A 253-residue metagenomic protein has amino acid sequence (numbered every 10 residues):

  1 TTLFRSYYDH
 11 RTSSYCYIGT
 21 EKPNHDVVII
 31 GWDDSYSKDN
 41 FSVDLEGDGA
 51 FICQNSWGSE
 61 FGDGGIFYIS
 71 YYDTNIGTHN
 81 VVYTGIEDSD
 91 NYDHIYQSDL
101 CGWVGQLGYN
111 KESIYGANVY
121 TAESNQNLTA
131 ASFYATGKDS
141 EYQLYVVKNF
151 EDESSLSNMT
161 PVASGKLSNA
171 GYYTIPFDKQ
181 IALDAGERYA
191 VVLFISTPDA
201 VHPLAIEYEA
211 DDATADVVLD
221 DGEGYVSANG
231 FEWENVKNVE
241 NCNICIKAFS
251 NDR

Functional and structural regions predicted by a protein language model:
T1-N125, Y145, L204-R253: Active-site signature of cysteine proteases
S13-Y15, Q106, A130, N158-P161 (+1 more regions): Residue-level detector of functional hotspots within protein domains
Y115-A117, L128-A130, Y172-T174, R188: Intrinsic-disorder/low-complexity, polar/charged segments enriched in Ser/Thr/Lys/Arg/Asp/Glu/Gln
A122-A130, D139, G186: Extended extracellular/luminal ectodomain segments enriched in beta-structured repeat modules
K138-L219: Aromatic- and Gly/Pro-enriched, solvent-exposed loop/edge beta-strand patches characteristic of beta-rich domains
